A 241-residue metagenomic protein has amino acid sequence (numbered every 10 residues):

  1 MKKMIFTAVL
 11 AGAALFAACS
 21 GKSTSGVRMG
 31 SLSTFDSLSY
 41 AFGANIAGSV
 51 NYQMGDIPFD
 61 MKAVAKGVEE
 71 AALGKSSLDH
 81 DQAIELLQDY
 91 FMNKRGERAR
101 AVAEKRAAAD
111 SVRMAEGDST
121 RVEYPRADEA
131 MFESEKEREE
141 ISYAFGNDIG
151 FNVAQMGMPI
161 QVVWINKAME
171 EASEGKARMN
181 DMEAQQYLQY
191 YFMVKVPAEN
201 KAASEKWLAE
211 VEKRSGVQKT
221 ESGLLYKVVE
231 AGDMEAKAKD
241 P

Functional and structural regions predicted by a protein language model:
M1-S31: Bacterial Sec-dependent N-terminal signal peptides
C19-P241: Cross-family detector of peptidyl-prolyl cis-trans isomerase
